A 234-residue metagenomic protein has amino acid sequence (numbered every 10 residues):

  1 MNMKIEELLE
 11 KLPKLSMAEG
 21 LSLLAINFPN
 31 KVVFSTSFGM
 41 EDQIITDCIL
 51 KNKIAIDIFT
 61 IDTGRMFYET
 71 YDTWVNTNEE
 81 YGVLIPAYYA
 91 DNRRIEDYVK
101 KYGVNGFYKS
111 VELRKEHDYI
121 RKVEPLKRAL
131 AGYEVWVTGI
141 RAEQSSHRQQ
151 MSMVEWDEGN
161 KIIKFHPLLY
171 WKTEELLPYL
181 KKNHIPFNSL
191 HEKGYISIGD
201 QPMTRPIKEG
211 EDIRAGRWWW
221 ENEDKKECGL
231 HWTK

Functional and structural regions predicted by a protein language model:
M1-K234: Nucleotide-activated chemistry modules centered on ATP-dependent adenylation/adenylyltransferase
